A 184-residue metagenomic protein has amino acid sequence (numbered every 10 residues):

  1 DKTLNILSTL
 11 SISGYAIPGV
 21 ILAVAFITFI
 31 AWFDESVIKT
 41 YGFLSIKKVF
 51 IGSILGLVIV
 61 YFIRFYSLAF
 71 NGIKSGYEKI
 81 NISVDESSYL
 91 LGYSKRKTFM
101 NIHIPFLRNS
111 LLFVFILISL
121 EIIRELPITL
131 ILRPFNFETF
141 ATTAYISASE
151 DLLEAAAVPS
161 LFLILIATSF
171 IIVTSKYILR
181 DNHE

Functional and structural regions predicted by a protein language model:
D1, K74-D85, Y89, Y93 (+3 more regions): C-terminal transmembrane helix and the adjacent membrane-cytosol boundary/short C-terminal tail of inner/organellar
K2-L7, A23-F62, R96, L132-F135: Membrane-interfacial helix termini and adjacent extracytoplasmic/periplasmic loops of multi-pass transporters
K2-N5, P18, I54-L55, D85 (+4 more regions): Residues that define the loop-to-transmembrane-helix transition and helix capping in multi-pass membrane transporters
T9-S13, I59, L112, I116 (+1 more regions): Hydrophobic residues within alpha-helical transmembrane segments of multi-pass solute transporters/permease subunits
I12, T28, Y61, F106 (+3 more regions): Residue-level recognition of pore/gate-forming positions within transmembrane alpha-helices of multi-pass
S13, I17, I63, F70-I73 (+3 more regions): Transmembrane alpha-helices
K48-Y89, F115: Membrane-cytosol interface at the C-terminal ends of specific transmembrane alpha-helices in multi-pass membrane
I123, T129-I172: Interhelical loop and adjacent transmembrane-helix boundary motif in polytopic membrane transport permeases
